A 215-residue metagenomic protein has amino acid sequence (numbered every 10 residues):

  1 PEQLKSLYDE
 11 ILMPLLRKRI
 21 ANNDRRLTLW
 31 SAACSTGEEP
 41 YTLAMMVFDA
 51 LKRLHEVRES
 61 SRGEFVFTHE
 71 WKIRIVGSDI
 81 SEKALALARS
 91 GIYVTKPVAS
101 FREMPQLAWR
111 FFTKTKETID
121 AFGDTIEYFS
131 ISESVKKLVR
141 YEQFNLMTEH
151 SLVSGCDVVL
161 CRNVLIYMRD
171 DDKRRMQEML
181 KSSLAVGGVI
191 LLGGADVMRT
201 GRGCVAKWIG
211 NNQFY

Functional and structural regions predicted by a protein language model:
P1-W30: Conserved AdoMet
Y8, A44-F48, K181: A structural alpha-helix within SAM-dependent methyltransferase catalytic domains
D24-T42, V76: Conserved class I S-adenosyl-L-methionine
A32, R53-L160, V164-Y167, D172 (+1 more regions): Extended basic-aromatic, gly/pro-enriched interface segments that bind polyanionic ligands
R174-V186: A short glycine-rich, Lys/Arg-flanked "PGG" loop and its adjoining helix->strand segment in the class I
V186-G194: Conserved beta-strand signature within the Rossmann-like core of class I S-adenosyl-L-methionine
R199-Y215: Core SAM-dependent methyltransferase catalytic element
